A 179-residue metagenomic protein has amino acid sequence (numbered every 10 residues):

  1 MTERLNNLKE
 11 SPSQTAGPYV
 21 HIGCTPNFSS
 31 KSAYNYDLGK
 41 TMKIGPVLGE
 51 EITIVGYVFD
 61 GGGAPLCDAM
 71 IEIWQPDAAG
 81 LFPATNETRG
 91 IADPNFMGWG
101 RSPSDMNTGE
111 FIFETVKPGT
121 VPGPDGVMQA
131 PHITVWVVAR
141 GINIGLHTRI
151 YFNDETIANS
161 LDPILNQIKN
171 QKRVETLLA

Functional and structural regions predicted by a protein language model:
M1-V174, L178: Beta-strand-dominated extracellular/periplasmic modules and repeats in secreted or surface-exposed proteins
